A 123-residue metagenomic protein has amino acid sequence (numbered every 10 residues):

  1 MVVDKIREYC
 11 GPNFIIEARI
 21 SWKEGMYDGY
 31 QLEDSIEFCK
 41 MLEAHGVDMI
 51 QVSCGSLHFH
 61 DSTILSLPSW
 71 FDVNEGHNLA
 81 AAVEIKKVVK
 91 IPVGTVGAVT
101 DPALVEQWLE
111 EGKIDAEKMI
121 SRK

Functional and structural regions predicted by a protein language model:
M1-K123: Flavin-dependent oxidoreductase catalytic cores
